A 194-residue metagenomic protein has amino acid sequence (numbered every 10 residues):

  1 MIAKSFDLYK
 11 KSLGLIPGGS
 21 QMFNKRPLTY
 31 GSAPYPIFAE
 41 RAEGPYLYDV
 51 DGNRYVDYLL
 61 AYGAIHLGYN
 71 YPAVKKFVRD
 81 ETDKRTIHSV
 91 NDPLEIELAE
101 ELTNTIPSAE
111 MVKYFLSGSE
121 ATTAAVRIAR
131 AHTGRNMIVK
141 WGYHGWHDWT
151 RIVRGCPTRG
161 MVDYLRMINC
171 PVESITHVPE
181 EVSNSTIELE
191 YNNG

Functional and structural regions predicted by a protein language model:
M1-R41, E181: Active-site-adjacent loop/helix segments that line or gate small-molecule/cofactor pockets in enzymes
I2, F6, R41, G68 (+7 more regions): Electropositive phosphate-/nucleotide-binding environments in soluble metabolic enzymes
A3-K11, Y46-N53, T103-N104: Short, hydrophobic/aliphatic alpha-helical segments
F23-N24, I65, W149-R154: Adenylate-forming
P36-D57: Active-site and channel-lining beta-strand-loop segments that bind or position nucleotide-derived/phosphorylated
P45-Y46, H66-L67, T186-E188: Short, well-ordered beta-strand elements within core beta-sheets of diverse protein domains
R54-M137: Glycine-rich loop-to-alpha-helix module at the N-terminal edge of alpha/beta enzyme cores
E100-G194: PLP-dependent aspartate aminotransferase-fold enzymes
